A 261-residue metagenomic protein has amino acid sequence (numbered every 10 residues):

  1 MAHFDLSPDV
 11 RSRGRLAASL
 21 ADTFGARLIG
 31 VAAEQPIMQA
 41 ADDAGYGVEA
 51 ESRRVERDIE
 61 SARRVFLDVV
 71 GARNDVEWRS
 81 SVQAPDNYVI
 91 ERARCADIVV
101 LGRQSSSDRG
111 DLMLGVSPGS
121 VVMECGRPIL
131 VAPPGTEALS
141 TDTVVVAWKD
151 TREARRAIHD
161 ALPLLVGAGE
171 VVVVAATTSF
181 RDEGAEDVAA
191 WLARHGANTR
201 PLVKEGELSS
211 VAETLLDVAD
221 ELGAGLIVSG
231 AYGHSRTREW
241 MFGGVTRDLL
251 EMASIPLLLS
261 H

Functional and structural regions predicted by a protein language model:
M1-E49, E124, T136-E205, A224: Small/aliphatic-rich secondary-structure junction motif
D5, Q104-S105, G126, K149 (+1 more regions): Short glycine-/small-residue-rich Rossmann-like dinucleotide-binding loops
L28, D68-V99, H195-I227, A231-W240 (+2 more regions): Structural beta-alpha unit
V48-S61: A short acidic, glycine-rich active-site loop that binds or catalyzes chemistry on phosphate/adenosine moieties
D75-P134: Hydrophobic alpha-helical segments and helix pairs
L101-S120, T141, S229-M252: Glycine-rich, Arg-bearing micro-motifs that act as flexible, cationic patches
I129, A138, E251-H261: Short, flexible loop segments at boundaries between secondary-structure elements
